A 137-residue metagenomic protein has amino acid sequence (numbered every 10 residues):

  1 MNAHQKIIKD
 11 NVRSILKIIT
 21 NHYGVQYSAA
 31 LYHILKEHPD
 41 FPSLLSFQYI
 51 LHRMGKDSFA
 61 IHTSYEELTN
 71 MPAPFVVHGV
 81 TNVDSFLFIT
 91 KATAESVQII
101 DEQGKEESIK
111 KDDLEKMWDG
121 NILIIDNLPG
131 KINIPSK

Functional and structural regions predicted by a protein language model:
M1-L114: Conserved active-site-adjacent core of cysteine acyl-enzyme catalytic domains
V77, L123-I124: Short hydrophobic-aromatic micro-motifs
E115-L123: Short, surface-exposed linear segments at secondary-structure transitions and domain or protein termini
I124-K137: Cytosolic-side membrane-insertion boundary helix
